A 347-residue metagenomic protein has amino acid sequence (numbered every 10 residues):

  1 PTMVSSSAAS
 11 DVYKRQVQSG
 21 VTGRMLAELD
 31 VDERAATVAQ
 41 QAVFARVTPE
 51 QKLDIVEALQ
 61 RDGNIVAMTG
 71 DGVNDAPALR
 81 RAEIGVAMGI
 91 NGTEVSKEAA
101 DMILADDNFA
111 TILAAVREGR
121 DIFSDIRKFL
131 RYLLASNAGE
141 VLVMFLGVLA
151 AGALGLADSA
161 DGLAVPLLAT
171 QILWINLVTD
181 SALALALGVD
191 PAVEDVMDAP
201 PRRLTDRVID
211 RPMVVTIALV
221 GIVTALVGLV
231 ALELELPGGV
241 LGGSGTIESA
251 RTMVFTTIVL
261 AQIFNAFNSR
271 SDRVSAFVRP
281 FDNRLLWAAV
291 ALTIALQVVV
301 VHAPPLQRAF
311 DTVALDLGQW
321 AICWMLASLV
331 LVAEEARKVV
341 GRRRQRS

Functional and structural regions predicted by a protein language model:
P1-A9, Y13: Single conserved hydrophobic/aromatic residue that forms the stacking wall/gate of nucleotide- or nucleobase-binding
R15-A67, A82, A87-R273: Membrane-embedded transport module
L79: Basic, alpha-helical nucleic-acid-binding regions used in initiation and control of genome expression
V227-V230, T293-R308: Hydrophobic alpha-helical transmembrane segments in multi-pass integral membrane proteins
Q262-A266, Q297, V330-K338: Alpha-helical transmembrane segments
V278-L286: Cytoplasmic-side transmembrane-helix entry/capping segments in multi-pass membrane proteins
A336-R346: Membrane-interface capping segments at transmembrane-helix boundaries
